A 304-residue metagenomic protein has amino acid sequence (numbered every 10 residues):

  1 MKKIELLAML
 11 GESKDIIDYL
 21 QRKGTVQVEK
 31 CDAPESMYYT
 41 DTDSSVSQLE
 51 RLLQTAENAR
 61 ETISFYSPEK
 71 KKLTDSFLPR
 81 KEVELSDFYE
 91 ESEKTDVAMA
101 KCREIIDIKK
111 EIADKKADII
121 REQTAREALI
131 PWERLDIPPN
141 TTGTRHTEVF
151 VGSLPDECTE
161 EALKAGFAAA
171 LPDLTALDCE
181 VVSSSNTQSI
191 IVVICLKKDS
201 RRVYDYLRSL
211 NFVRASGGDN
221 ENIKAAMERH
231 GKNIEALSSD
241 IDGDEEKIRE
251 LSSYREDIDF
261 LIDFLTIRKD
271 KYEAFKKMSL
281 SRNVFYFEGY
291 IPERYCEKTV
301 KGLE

Functional and structural regions predicted by a protein language model:
M1-E304: Long, charged N-terminal accessory/stalk domains
